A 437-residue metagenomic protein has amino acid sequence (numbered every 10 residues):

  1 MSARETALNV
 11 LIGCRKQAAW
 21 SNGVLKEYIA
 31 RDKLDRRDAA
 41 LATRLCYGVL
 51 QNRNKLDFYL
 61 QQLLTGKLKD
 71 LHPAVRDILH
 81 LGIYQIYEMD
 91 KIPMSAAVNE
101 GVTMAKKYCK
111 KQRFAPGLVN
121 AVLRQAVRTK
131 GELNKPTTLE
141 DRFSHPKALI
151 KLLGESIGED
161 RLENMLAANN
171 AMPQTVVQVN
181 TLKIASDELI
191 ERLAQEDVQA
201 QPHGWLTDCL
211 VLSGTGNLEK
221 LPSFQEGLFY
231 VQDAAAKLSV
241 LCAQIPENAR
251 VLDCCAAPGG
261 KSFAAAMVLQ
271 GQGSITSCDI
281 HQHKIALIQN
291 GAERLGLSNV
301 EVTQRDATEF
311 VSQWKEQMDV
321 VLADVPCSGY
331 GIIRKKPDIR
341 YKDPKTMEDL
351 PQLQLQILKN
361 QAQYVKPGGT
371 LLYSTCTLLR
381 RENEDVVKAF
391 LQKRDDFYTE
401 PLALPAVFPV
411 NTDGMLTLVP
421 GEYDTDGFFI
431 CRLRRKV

Functional and structural regions predicted by a protein language model:
M1-V437: S-adenosylmethionine
